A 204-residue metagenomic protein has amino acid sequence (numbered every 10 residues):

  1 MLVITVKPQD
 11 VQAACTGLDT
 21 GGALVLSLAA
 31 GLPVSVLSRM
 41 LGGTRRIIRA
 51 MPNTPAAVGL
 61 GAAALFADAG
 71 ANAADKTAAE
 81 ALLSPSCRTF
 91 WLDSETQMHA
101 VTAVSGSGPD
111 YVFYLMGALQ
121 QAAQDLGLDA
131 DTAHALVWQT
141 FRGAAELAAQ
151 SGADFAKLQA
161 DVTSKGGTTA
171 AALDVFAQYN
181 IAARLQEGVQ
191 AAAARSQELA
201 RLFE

Functional and structural regions predicted by a protein language model:
M1-L65, A69: Rossmann-like NAD(P)(H) cofactor-binding subdomain of soluble oxidoreductases
D10, P33-V36, A78, L119 (+3 more regions): Hydrophobic alpha-helical segments typical of transmembrane helices and their membrane-interface/capping positions
D10, Y111, T168: Conserved cofactor-binding/catalytic machinery of classical short-chain dehydrogenase/reductase
V36-R46, A62-A100, V112-Q150, R195: Internal alpha-helical scaffold of NAD(P)-dependent oxidoreductase catalytic cores
Q97-A103, F155-A160: Short pre-catalytic strand/loop immediately N-terminal to key active-site residues, enriched for Gly-Thr
V104, M116, L202: Catalytic, metal-anchored helix/loop core of enzyme active sites in primary metabolism
W138-E204: NAD(P)-dependent Rossmann-like dehydrogenase/reductase catalytic/cofactor-binding core
